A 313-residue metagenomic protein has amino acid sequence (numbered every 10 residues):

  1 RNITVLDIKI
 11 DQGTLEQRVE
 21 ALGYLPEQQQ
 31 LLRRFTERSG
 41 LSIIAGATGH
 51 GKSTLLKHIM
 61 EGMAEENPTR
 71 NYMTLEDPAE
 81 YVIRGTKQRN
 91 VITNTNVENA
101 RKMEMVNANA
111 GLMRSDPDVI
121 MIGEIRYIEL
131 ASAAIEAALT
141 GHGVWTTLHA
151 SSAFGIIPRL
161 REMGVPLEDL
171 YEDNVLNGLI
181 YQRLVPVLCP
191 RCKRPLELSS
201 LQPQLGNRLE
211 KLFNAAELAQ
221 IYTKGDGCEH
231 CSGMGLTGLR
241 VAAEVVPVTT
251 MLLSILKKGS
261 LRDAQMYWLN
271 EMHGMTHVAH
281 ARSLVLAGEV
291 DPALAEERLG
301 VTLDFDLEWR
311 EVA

Functional and structural regions predicted by a protein language model:
R1-A313: Short, flexible helix-loop junctions that flank or precede catalytic/ligand sites
